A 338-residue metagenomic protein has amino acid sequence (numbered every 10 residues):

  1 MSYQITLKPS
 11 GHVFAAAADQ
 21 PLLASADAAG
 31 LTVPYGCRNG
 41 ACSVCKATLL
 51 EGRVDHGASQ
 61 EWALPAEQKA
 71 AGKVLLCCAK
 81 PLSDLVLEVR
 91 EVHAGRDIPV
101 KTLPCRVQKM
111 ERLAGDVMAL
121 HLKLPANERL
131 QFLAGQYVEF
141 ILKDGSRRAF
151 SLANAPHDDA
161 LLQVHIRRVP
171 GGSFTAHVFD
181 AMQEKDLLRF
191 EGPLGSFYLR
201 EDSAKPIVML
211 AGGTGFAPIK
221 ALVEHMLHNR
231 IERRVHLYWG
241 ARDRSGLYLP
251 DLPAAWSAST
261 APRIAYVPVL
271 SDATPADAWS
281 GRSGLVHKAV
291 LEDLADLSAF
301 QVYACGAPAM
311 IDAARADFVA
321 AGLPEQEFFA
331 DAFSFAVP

Functional and structural regions predicted by a protein language model:
M1-A79, L85, R234-P338: Reductase modules of NAD(P)H-dependent flavoproteins
L50-R53, R90-V92, K143, P193: Short, surface-exposed secondary-structure boundary micro-motifs
V74-D97, L187-F190: Short, structured interface segments
P99-L187, K205, A241-D243, V269-D272: Ferredoxin-reductase
G135, G215, A307: Short, conserved phosphate/pyrophosphate- and ester-handling motifs at nucleotide-, phospho-/glycolipid
G192-S203: A short, basic/flexible loop-to-alpha-helix module at the beginning of a structural domain
K220-H228: Histidine-anchored nucleotide/phosphate-binding helix
